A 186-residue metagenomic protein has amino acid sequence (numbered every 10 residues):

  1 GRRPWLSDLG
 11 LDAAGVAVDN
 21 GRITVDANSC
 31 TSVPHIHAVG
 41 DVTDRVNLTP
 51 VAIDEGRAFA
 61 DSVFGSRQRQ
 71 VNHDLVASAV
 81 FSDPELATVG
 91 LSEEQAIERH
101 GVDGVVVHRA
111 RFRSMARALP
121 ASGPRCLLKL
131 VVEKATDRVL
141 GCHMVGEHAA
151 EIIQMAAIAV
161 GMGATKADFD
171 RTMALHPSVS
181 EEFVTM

Functional and structural regions predicted by a protein language model:
G1-G65: FAD-site-proximal beta/loop scaffold in flavoenzymes
G21, A77-S78, L128: Small-molecule pocket liners
C30-T31, H35, N72-H73, P120-G123: Solvent-exposed alpha-helices and their adjacent loops that cap or buttress functional pockets in soluble metabolic
H35, V76-A77, L140: Short amphipathic alpha-helical segments
P50-H73, V102-G104, M162-G163: Internal hydrophobic alpha-helix adjacent to the cofactor/substrate pocket in enzyme cavities
R69-E85: Flexible, acidic loop-helix segments that line cofactor/substrate-binding pockets
F81-S92, I97-M186: Flexible, glycine-rich terminal cap/loop adjacent to redox cofactors in electron-transfer oxidoreductases
